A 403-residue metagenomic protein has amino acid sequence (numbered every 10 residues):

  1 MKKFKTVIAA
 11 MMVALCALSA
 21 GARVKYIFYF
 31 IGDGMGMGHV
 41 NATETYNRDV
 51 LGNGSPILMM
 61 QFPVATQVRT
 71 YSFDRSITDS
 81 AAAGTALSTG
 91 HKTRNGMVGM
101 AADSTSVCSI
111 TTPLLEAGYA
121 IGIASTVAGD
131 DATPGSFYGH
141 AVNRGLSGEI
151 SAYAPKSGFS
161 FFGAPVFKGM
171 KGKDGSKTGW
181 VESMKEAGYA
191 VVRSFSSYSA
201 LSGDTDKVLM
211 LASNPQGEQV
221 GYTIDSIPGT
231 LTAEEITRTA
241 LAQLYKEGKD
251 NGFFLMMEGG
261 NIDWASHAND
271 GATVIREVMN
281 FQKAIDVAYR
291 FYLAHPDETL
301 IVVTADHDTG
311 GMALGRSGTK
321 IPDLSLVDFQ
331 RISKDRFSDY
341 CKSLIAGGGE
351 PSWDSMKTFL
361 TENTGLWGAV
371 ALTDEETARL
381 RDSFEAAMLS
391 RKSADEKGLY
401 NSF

Functional and structural regions predicted by a protein language model:
M1-I8: Bacterial N-terminal signal peptides that target proteins for export
M11-A20: Hydrophobic h-region of N-terminal signal peptides that target proteins for export in Gram-negative bacteria
R23-Y29, G34, G38-H39, E44 (+1 more regions): Active-site-adjacent structural elements in enzyme catalytic domains
K25-Y26, M35-N41, T45-T85, P134-F403: A post-motif C-terminal structural segment
Y29-F30, I123, V303: Structural beta-sheet core signal
G84-T85, H91-F159, V166: Extracytoplasmic mature domains of secreted/periplasmic and thylakoid-lumen proteins
